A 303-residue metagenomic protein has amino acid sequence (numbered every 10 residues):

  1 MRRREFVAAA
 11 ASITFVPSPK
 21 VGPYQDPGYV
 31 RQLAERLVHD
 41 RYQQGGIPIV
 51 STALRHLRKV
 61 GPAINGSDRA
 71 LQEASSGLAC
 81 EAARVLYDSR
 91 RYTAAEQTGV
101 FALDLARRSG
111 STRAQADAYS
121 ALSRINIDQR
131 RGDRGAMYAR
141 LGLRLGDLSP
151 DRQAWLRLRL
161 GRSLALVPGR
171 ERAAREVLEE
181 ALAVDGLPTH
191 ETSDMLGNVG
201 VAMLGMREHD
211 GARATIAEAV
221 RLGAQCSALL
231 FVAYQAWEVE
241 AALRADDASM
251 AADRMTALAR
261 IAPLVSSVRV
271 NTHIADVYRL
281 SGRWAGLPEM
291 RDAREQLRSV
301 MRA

Functional and structural regions predicted by a protein language model:
M1-I13: N-terminal secretory signal peptides and thylakoid transit peptides that target proteins across membranes
A9, F15-V16, H209, A241: Hydrophobic transmembrane signal anchors and adjacent membrane-proximal interface regions, especially in viral
I13, P17-S18, P23: C-terminal boundary/linker of central alpha/beta nucleotide-binding cores
P23-A303: Conserved binding/catalytic microenvironments
